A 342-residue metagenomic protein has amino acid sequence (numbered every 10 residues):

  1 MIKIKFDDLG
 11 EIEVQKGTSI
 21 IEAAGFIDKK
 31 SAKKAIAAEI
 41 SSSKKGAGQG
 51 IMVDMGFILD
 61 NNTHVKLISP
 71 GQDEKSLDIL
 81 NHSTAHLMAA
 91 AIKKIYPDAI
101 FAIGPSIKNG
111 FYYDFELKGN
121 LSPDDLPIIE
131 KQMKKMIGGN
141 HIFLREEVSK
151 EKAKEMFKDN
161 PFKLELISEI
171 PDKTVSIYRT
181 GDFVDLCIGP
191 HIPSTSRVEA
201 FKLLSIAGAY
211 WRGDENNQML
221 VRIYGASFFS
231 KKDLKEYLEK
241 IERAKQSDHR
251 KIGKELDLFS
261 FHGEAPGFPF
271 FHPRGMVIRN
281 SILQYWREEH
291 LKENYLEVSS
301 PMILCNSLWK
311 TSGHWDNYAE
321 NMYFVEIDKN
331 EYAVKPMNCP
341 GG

Functional and structural regions predicted by a protein language model:
M1-A85, A90-I107, K131-Q132: Ubiquitin-like/PB1-type beta-grasp interaction modules and other compact soluble beta-rich domains
K34, F57-I79, I100-S106, Y112-G342: Auxiliary tRNA-acceptor-end handling modules of aminoacyl-tRNA synthetases
